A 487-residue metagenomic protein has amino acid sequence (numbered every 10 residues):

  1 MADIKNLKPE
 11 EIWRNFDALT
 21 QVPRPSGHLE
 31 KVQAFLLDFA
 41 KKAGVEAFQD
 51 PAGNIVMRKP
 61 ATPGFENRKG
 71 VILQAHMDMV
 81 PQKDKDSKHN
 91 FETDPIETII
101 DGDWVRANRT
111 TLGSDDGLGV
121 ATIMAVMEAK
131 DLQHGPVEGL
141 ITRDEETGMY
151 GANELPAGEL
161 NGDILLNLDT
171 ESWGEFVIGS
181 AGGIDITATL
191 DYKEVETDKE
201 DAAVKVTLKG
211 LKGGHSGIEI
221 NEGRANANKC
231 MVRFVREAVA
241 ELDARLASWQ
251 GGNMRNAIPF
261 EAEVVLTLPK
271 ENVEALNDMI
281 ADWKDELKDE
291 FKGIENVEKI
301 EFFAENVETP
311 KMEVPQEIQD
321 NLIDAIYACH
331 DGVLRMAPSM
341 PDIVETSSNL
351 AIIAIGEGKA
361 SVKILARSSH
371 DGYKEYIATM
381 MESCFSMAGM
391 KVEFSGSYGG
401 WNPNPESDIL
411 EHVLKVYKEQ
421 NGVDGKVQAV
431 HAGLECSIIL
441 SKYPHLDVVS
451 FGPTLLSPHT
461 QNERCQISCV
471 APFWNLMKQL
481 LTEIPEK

Functional and structural regions predicted by a protein language model:
D3-D103: Acidic/His- and Gly-rich active-site-bordering loop/insert found across diverse amide/peptide-bond hydrolases
P9-I12, P338-P341, E345-A360, L365 (+1 more regions): Zn-dependent metallopeptidase/amidohydrolase metal-coordination segment
F65-D163, T189, A203, Q316 (+4 more regions): Active-site metal-coordination/substrate-binding segment of hydrolases, especially metallo-dependent peptidases
D103-R106, E146-T147, N153-R367: Midchain, well-structured core segments that form catalytic/ion-binding scaffolds
G158, G223-E241, L268-V273, D320-Y327 (+4 more regions): His/Asp/Glu-rich mid-to-C-terminal helical/loop segments that flank catalytic regions of hydrolases
E219, N226-N228, R233-W249, P403-L446: Active-site-adjacent substrate-binding region of metalloamidase/peptidase-like peptide-processing proteins
I343-A429: Substrate-recognition/cap regions that form aromatic- and gly/pro-loop-enriched pockets for small-molecule ligands
